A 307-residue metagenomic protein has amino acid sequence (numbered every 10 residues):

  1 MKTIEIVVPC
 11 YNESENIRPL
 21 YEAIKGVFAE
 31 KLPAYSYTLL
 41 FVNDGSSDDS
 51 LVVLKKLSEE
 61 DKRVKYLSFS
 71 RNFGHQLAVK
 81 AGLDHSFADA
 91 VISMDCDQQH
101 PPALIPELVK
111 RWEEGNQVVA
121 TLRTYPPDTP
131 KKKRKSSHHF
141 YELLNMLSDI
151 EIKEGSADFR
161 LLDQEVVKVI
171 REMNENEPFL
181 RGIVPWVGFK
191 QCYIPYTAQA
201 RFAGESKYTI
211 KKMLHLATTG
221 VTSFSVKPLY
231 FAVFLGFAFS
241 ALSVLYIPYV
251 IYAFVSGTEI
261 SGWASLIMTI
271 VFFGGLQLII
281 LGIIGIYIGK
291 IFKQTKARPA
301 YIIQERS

Functional and structural regions predicted by a protein language model:
M1-P130: Structured catalytic core of nucleotide-sugar glycosyltransferases
N12-E15, Q99, R171, E175 (+2 more regions): Residues in soluble alpha-helical coiled-coils and helical-bundle/repeat scaffolds
G26-A29, V91, N116-Q117, S148-I152 (+3 more regions): Generic structural signal for secondary-structure transition and capping sites
E59, D84, K110, E114 (+5 more regions): Solvent-exposed polar/charged
R63, F69-R71, H75-H85, P102-L180 (+1 more regions): Acceptor/aglycone-binding surface of glycosyltransferases and processive sugar-polymer synthases
R71, C96-Q98, Q164, Y196 (+1 more regions): Short, conserved catalytic or interaction motifs in soluble domains
F179-S307: Hydrophobic helical membrane-anchoring modules
